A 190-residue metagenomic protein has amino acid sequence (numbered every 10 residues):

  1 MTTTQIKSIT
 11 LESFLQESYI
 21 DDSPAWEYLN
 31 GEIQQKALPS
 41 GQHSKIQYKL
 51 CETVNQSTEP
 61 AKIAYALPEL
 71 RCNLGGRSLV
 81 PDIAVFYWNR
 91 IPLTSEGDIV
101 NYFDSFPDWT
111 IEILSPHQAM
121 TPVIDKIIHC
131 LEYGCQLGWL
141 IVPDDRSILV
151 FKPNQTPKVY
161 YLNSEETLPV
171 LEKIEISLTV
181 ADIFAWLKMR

Functional and structural regions predicted by a protein language model:
M1-R190: Gly/Pro/Ser/Thr-rich low-complexity, intrinsically disordered segments predominantly at protein N-termini
